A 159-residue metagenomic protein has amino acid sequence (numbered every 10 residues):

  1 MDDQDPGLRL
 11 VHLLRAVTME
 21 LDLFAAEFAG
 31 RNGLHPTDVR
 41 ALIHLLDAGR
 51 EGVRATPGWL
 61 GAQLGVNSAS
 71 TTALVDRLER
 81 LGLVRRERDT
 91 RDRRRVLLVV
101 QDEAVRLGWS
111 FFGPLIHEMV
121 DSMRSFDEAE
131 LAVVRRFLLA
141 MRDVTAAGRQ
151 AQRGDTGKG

Functional and structural regions predicted by a protein language model:
M1-N32: N-terminal leader segment of winged-helix/HTH proteins
H12, P36, R40, V133-R136 (+1 more regions): Amphipathic alpha-helical interaction segments
A25-V66: N-terminal helix-turn-helix DNA-binding core of bacterial DNA-binding proteins
V66-S68, D76: Membrane-embedded alpha-helical bundles of multi-pass transporters/translocases, especially carrier/permease families
D76-A132: Charged, amphipathic alpha-helical coiled-coil/dimerization segments
G113-G159: Terminal interaction helix/tail motif
